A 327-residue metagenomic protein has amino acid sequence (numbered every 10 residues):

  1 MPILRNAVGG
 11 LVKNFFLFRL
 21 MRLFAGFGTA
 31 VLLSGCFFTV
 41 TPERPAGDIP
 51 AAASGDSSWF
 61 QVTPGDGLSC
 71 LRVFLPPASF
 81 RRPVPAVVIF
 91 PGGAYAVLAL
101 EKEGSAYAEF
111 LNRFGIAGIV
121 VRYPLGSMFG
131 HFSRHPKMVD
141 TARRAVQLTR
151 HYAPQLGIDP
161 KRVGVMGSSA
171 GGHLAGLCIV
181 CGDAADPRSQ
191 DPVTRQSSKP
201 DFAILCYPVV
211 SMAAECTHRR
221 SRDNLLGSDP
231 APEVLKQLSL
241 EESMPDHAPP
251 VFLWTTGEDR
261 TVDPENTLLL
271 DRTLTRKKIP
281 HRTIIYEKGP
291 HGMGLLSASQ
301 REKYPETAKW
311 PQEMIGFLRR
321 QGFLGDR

Functional and structural regions predicted by a protein language model:
V40-F80: N-terminal cap/lid segment of alpha/beta-hydrolase-fold proteins
P64, P192, P208-S243, P249: Mobile cap/lid helix-loop segments that gate and shape the active-site cleft of serine hydrolases
F74, W254, P264, L268-R327: C-terminal catalytic histidine-bearing segment of alpha/beta-hydrolase fold enzymes
P83-G92: Short beta-strand element of the alpha/beta-hydrolase
P91-A96, G257: Active-site glycine-rich loops that stabilize anionic/oxyanionic intermediates across multiple enzyme folds
A99-E101, A106-A108, V121-P160, E302-T307: Catalytic nucleophile-loop/oxyanion-hole region of alpha/beta-hydrolase and closely related hydrolase-like folds
R144-T217, L235: Primarily recognizes the serine-hydrolase "nucleophile elbow" in alpha/beta-hydrolase and SGNH/GDSL folds
L253-T255, D259: Short beta-strand/loop motif that positions the catalytic acidic residue of the alpha/beta-hydrolase fold
